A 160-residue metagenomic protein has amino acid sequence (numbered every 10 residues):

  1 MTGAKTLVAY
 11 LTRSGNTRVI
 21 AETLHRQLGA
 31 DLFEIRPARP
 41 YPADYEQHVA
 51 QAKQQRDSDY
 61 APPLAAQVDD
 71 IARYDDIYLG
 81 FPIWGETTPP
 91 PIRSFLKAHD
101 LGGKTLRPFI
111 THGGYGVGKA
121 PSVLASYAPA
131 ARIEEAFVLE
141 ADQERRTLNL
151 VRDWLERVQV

Functional and structural regions predicted by a protein language model:
M1-G80, E86-T88, R93, K97 (+1 more regions): N-terminal beta1-alpha1-beta2 submodule of the flavodoxin-like/Rossmannoid cofactor-binding fold
V8, L79, P108-I110, E135: Structural beta-sheet core signal
L28, Y127-R132: Short, structured coil segments at secondary-structure junctions
I71, K97-G103, S126-A128: Short, conserved loop/helix-junction motifs that constitute active-site signature segments in enzyme catalytic cores
H99-I110, I133: Short, acidic/small-residue loops that bind anionic groups at enzyme active sites
I110-Y115, A141: Short beta-alpha junction loops
G114-Y127: Glycine-rich, charge-decorated loop segments at or immediately adjacent to ligand/cofactor-binding or catalytic sites
R132-V160: Glycine-rich phosphate/pyrophosphate-binding loop and the adjoining helix
